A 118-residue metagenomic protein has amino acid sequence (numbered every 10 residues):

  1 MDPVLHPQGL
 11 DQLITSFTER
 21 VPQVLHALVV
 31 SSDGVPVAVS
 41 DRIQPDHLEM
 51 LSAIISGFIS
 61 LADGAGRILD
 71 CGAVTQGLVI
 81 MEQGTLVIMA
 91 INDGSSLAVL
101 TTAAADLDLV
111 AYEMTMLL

Functional and structural regions predicted by a protein language model:
M1-H26, D33-L118: Acidic, low-complexity cytosolic segments
